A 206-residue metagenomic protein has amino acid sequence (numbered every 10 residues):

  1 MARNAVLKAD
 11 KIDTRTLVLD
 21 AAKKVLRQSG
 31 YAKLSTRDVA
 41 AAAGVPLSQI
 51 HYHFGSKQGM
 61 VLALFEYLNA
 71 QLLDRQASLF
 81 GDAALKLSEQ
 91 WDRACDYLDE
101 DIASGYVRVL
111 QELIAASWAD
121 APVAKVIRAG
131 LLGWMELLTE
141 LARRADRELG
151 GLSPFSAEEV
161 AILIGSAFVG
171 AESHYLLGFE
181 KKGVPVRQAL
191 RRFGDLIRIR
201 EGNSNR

Functional and structural regions predicted by a protein language model:
M1-D13, K24, D146, E201-R206: N-terminal intrinsically disordered/low-complexity leader segments
T14-L17, A21-G59, A63: Helix-turn-helix
L17, A21-Q28, D74-L79, V109 (+3 more regions): Solvent-exposed, amphipathic alpha-helical segments
G55-G59, A63, G81, L85 (+3 more regions): Residues in soluble alpha-helical coiled-coils and helical-bundle/repeat scaffolds
A63-E66, A77-V107, A157-I164, R187: Hydrophobic alpha-helical connector segments
E66-L72: Short, basic, alpha-helical segments at the C-terminal edge of helix-turn-helix-like DNA-binding modules
E89, I102-R128: Amphipathic alpha-helical segments used for helix-helix packing
P122-R128, L132, A145-R206: Hydrophobic/aromatic-rich alpha-helical bundle segments in the mid-to-C-terminal region
